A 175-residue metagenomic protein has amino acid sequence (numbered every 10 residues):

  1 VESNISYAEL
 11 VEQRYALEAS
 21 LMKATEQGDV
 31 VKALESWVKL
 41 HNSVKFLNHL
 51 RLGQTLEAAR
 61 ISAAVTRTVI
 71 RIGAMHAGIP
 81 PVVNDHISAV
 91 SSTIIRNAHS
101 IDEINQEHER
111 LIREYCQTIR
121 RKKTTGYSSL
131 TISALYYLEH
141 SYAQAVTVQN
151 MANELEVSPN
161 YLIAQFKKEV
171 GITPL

Functional and structural regions predicted by a protein language model:
V1-Y115: Hydrophobic, helix-rich cores of sensory/ligand-binding and other regulatory modules that couple small-molecule
Q13, T55, K123, Y127 (+1 more regions): Residue-level marker of regulatory loop/turn positions in helix-turn-helix DNA-binding domains and in histidine
M22, I132-E139: Hydrophobic residues on short alpha-helical segments
I70, S91, L135, V148 (+1 more regions): Generic structural marker for isolated residues within well-ordered, non-membrane alpha-helices of soluble domains
P81-H86, G126, T147-Q149: Short acidic alpha-helical/loop segments enriched in Asp/Glu that coordinate divalent cations
C116-K123: Sequence-level signature for long, low-complexity tracts enriched in small/hydrophobic residues
K122, E139-S141, A145-L175: Basic/polar phosphate-binding segments, predominantly the helix-turn-helix DNA-binding elements of transcriptional
G126-A134, V170: N-terminal positioning helix adjacent to the helix-turn-helix/winged-helix DNA-binding module
